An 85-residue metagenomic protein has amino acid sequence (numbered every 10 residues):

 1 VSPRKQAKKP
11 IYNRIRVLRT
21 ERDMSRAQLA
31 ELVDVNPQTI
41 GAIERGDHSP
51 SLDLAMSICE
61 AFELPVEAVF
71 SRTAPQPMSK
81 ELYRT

Functional and structural regions predicted by a protein language model:
V1-S2, E60, F70-T85: Short, charged recognition helix plus adjacent turn of helix-turn-helix-like nucleic-acid-binding domains
S2-K9: Short, Lys/Arg-enriched anionic-surface-contact patches
K9, T20-E21, S49: Short amphipathic helical patch at the helix-1/turn junction of helix-turn-helix
N13-L32, S57, Y83-R84: Short basic helix-loop element that most often maps to the first helix and adjoining turn of HTH DNA-binding modules
D34-S49: Recognition helix of helix-turn-helix/homeodomain-like DNA-binding domains that insert into the DNA major groove
D53-A68: DNA major-groove recognition helix of helix-turn-helix/homeodomain DNA-binding modules
